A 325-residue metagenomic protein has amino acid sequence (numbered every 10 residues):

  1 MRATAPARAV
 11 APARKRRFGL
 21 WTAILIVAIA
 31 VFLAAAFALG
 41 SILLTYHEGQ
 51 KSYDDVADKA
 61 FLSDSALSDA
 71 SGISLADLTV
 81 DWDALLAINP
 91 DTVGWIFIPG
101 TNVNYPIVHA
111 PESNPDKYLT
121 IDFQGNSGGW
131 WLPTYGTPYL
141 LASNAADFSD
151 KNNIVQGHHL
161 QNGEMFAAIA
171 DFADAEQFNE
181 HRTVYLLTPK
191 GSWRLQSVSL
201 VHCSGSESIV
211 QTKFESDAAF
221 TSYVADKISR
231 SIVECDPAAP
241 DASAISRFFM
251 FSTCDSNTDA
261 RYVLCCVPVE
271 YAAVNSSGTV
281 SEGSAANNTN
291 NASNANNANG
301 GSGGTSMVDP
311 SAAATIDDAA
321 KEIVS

Functional and structural regions predicted by a protein language model:
M1-F18: N-terminal Lys/Arg-rich, disordered targeting/topogenic segments
L20-A30: Alpha-helical transmembrane segments
F32-S325: Solvent-exposed, non-transmembrane regions of membrane-associated and secreted proteins
